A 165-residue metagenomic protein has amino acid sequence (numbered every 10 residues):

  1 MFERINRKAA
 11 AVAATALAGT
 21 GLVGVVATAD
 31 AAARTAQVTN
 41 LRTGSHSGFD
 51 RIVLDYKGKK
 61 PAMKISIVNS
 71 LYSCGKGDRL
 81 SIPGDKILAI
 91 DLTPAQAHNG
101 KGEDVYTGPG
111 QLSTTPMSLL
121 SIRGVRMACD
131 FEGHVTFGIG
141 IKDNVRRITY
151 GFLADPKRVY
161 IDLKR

Functional and structural regions predicted by a protein language model:
M1-T15: N-terminal export and membrane-targeting signals
F2-N6, G21-R165: Short linear recognition/processing motifs and adjacent strand/loop elements at protein termini and domain edges
A11, T15-V25: Hydrophobic h-region of N-terminal signal peptides that target proteins for export in Gram-negative bacteria
